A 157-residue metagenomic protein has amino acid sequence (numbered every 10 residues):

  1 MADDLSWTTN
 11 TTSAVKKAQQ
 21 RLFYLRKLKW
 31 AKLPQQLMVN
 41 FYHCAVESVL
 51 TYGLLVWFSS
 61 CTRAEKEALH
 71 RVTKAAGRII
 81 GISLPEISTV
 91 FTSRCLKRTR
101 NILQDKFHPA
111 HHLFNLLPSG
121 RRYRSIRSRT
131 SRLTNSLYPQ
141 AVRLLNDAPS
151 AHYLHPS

Functional and structural regions predicted by a protein language model:
M1-S157: Hydrophobic/basic alpha-helical segments
